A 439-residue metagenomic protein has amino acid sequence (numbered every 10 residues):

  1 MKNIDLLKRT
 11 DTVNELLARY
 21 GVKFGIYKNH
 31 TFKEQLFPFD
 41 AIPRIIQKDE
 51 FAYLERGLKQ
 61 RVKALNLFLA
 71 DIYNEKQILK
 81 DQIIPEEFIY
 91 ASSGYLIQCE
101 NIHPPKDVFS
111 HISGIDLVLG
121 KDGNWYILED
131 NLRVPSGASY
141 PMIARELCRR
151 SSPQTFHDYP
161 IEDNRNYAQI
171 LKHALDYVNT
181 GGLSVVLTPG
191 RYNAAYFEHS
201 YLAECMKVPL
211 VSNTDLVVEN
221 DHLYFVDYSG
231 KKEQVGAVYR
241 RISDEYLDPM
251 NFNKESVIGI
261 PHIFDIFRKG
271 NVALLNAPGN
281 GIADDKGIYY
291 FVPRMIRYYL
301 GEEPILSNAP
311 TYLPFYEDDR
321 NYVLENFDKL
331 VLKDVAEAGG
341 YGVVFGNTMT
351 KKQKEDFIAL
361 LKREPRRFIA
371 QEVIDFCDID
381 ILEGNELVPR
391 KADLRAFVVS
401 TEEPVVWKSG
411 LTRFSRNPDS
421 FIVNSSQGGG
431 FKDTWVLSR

Functional and structural regions predicted by a protein language model:
M1-R439: Preference for protein termini
